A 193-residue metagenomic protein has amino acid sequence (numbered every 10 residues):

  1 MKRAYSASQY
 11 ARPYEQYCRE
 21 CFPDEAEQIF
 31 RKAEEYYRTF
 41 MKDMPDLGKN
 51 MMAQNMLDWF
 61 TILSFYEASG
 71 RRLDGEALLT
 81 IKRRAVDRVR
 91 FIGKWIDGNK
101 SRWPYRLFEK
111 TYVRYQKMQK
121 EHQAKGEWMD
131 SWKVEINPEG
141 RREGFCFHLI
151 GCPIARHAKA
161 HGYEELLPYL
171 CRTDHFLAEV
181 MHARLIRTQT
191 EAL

Functional and structural regions predicted by a protein language model:
M1-R72: N-terminal, charged low-complexity regulatory/assembly segments
S6, R38, K42, D46 (+3 more regions): Residue-level signal for well-ordered alpha-helical segments
C18, F65, S69, H122-Q123 (+2 more regions): Hydrophobic, Leu/Ile/Phe/Ala-enriched alpha-helical segments that form helix-helix packing faces
D24-E25, R72-A77, E164, R184: Short coil/loop linkers at secondary-structure junctions
E35, A192-L193: Short linear loop/turn motifs
T39, T61, T80, T111 (+2 more regions): Residue-identity detector for threonine
L57, T61-A160: Amphipathic interaction/junction segments at domain boundaries or subunit interfaces
E135-A192: Short, hydrophobic/π-rich interface segment
